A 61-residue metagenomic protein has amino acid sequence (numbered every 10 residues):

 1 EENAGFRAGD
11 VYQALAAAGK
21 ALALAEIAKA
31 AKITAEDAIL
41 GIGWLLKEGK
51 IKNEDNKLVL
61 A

Functional and structural regions predicted by a protein language model:
E1-Y12, T34-D37, K57-A61: Short alpha-helical segments that sit at the start of domains
A8-D10, A25-A28, N53: A short, structure-level motif marking secondary-structure boundaries and short turns
A18-A30: Short acidic, hydrophobic short linear motifs in intrinsically disordered regions
I42-G43: Short, hydrophobic-biased segments on the C-terminal half of alpha helices that form "recognition helices"
L46-N56: A short, conserved structural fragment
